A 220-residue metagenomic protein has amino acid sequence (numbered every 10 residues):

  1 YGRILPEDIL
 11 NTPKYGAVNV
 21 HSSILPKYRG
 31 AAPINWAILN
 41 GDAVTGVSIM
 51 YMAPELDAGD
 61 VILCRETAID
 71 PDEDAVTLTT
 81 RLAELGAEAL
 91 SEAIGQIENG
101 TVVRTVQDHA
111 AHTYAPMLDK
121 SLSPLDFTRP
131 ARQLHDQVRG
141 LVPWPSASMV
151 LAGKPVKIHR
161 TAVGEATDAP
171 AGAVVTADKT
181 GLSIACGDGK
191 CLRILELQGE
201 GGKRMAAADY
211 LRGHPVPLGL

Functional and structural regions predicted by a protein language model:
Y1-Y114: Donor/substrate-binding cores of folate-linked one-carbon enzymes
A43-G46, D57-A58, L63, D119-S121 (+4 more regions): A generic structural signal for well-ordered coil/turn residues at beta-strand boundaries that shape enzyme active-site
A53, D108, D119, D126 (+2 more regions): Alpha-helix initiation/capping motif
E88, E92-V150, K157: Active-site-lining helix/loop region of Rossmann-like oxidoreductase modules
F127-L220: An anion-binding loop in the catalytic cleft
